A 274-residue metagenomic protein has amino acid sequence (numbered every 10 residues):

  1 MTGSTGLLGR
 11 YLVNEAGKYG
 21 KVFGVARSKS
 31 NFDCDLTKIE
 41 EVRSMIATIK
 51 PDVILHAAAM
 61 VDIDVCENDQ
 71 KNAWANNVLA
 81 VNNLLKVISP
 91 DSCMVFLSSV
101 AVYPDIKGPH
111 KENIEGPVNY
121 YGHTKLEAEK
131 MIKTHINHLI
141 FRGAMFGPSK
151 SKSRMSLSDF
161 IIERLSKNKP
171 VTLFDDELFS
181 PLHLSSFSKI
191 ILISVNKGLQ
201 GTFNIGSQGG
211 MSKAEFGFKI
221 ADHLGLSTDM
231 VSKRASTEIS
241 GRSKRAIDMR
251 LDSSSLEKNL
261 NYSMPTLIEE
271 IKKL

Functional and structural regions predicted by a protein language model:
M1-Y19: N-terminal Rossmann NAD(P)H-binding glycine-rich loop of SDR-like oxidoreductase domains
F23-V42: Adenosine-cofactor binding site in Rossmann-like domains, unifying the SAM/SAH pocket of S-adenosylmethionine-dependent
L36-N76: NAD(P)H-binding glycine-rich loop region in Rossmannoid oxidoreductase-like domains and their noncatalytic homologs
N68-V95, L126-E129: NAD(P)-cofactor binding segment of oxidoreductase domains
N82-E115: Conserved Rossmann-fold NAD(P)-dependent oxidoreductase catalytic core, especially the SDR/UDP-sugar
K130-F179, L184-S186: NAD(P)-dependent short-chain dehydrogenase/reductase
I190, K197-G241, D248: Mid/C-terminal beta-alpha module of Rossmann-like enzyme folds, strongest in SDR-family dehydrogenases/epimerases
D229, K244-L274: C-terminal amphipathic/interface module of NAD(P)-dependent oxidoreductases and related NAD-binding regulators
